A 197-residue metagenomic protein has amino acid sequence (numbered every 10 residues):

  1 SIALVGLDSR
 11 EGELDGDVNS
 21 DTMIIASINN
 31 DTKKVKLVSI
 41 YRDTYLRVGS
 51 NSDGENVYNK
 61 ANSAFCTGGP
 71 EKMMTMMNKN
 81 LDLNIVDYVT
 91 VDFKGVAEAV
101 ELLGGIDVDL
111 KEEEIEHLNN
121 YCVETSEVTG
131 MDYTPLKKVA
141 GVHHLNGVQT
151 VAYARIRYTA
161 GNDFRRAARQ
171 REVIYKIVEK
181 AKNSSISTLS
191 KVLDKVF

Functional and structural regions predicted by a protein language model:
S1-F197: Non-catalytic, solvent-exposed segments at the cell envelope interface
